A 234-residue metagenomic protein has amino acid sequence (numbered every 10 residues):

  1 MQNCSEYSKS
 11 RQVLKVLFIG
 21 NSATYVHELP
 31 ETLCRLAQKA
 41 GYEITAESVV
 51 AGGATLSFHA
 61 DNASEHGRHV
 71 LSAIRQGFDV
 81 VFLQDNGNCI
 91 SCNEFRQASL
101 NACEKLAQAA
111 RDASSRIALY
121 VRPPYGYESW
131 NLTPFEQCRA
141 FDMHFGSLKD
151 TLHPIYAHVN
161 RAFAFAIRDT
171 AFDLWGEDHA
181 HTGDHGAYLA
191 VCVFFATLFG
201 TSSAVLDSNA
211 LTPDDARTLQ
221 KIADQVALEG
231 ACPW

Functional and structural regions predicted by a protein language model:
N3-S5, H66-H69, D142-M143: A generic local structural motif
S5-L14, N86: N-terminal hydrophobic targeting/anchoring segments and the immediately downstream early-domain regions of hydrolases
K15-I19, A23-L100: Conserved SGNH/GDSL esterase-like catalytic core that processes O-acyl groups on lipids and polysaccharides
V70-D184, A196, V205: Alpha-helical cap/lid subdomain in secreted, periplasmic, or secretory-pathway luminal O-acyl-processing enzymes
H181, Y188-W234: Conserved catalytic region of serine esterases and O-acyltransferases that act on ester linkages in lipids
